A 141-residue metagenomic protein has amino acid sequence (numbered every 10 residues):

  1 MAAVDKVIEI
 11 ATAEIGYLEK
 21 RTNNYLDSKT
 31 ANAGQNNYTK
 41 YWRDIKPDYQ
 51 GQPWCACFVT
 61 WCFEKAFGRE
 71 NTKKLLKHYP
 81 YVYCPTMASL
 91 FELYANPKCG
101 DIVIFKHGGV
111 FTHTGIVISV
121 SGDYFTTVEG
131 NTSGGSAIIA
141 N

Functional and structural regions predicted by a protein language model:
M1-F67: N-terminal capping segments
A2-A3, R69-S136: ...with weaker cross-activation on analogous glycine-rich loops/strands in unrelated enzymes
I139-N141: Intrinsically disordered, low-complexity, charged/polar segments
